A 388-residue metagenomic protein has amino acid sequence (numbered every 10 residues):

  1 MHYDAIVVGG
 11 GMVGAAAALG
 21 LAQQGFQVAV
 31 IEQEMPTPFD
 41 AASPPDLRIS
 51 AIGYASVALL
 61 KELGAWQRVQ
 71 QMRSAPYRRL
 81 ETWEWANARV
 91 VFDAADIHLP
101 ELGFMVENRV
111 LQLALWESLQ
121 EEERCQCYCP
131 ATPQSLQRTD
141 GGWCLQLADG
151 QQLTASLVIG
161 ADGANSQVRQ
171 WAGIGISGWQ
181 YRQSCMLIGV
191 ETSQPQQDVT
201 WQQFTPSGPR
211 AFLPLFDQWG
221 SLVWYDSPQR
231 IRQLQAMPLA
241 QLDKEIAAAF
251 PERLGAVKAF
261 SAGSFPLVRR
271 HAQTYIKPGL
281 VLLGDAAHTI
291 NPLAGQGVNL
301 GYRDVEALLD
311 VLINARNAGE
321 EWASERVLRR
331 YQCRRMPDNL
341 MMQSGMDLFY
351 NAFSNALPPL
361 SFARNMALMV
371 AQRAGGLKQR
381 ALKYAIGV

Functional and structural regions predicted by a protein language model:
M1, M72-W171, W179-S184: Conserved N-terminal helical subregion
Y3-V30: N-terminal Rossmann-like FAD-binding beta1-loop-alpha1 element of flavoenzymes
V13, P36, N165: Conserved Rossmann-like nucleotide-cofactor binding loop
A22-D46: Glycine-rich FAD pyrophosphate-binding loop
P44-E81: N-terminal FAD cofactor-binding segment of flavoenzymes
L60, L157-A262, L267: Conserved FAD-binding catalytic core of PHBH/FMO-like flavoproteins
R232-A323: FAD/FMN-dependent oxidoreductases across multiple families
D310-V388: C-terminal helical "tail/cap" subdomain of flavin- and related membrane-associated enzymes
